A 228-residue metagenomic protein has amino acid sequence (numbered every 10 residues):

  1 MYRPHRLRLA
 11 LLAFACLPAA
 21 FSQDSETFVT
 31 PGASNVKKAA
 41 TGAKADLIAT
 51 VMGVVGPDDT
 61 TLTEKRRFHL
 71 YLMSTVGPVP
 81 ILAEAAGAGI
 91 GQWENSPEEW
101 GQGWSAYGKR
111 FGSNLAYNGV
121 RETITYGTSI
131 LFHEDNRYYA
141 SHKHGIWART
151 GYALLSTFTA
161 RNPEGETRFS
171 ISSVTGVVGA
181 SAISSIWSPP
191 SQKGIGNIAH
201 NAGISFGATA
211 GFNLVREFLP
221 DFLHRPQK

Functional and structural regions predicted by a protein language model:
M1-R6: N-terminal secretory signal peptides that target proteins for export/translocation
R8-A19: Bacterial N-terminal signal peptides
A20-N114, T125, K143-E166, S188-I195 (+2 more regions): N-terminal targeting leaders of membrane proteins
A83, N118-Y138: Transmembrane alpha-helix/helix-exit interface in multi-pass inner-membrane proteins
W147, R168-S172, G176, H200 (+1 more regions): Short amphipathic alpha-helix initiation/capping segments at coil-to-helix junctions
E166, S170-V178, A182-P190: Helix-rich interaction surfaces within compact, conserved domain-sized segments that mediate assembly or partner
